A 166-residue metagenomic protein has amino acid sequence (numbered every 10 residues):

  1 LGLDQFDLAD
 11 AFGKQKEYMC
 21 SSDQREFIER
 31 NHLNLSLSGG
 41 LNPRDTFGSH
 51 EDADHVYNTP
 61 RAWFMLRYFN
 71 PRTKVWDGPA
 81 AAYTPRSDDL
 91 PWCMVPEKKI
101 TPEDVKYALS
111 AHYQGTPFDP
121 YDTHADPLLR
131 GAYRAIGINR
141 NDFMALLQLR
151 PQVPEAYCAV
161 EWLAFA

Functional and structural regions predicted by a protein language model:
G2-A166: C-terminus-biased signal that marks the final domain/tail of proteins
